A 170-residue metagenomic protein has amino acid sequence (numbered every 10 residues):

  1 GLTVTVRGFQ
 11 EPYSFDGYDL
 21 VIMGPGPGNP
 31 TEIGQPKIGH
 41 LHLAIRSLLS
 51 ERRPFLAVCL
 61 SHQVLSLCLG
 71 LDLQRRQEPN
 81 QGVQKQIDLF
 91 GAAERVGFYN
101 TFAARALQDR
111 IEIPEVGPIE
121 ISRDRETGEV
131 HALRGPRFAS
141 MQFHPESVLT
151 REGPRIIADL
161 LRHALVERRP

Functional and structural regions predicted by a protein language model:
G1-L56, L69: Flexible gly/pro-rich beta->alpha loop and the following alpha-helix that scaffold active-site loops
L2, G8-E11, R105-D109, P170: General structural signal for secondary-structure boundaries
L43-S47, P54-V58, Q63-R155, H163: Pocket-forming structural segment of enzyme catalytic cores
I157-P170: Short, hydrophobic alpha-helical segments
